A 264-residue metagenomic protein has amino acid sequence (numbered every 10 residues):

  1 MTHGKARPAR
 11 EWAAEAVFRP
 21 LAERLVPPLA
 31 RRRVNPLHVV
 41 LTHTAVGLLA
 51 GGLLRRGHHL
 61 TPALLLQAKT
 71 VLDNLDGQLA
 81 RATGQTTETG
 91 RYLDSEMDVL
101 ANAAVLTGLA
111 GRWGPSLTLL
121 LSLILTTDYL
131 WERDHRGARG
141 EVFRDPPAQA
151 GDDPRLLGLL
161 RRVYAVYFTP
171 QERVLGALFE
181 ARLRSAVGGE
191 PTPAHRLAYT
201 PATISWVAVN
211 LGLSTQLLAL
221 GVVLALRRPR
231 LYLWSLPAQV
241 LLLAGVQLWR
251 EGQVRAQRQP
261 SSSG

Functional and structural regions predicted by a protein language model:
M1-K5, P20-R33, R56, A80-E88 (+1 more regions): Short juxtamembrane and helix-loop transition motifs at transmembrane-helix boundaries in membrane proteins
M1-P20, D134-G264: C-terminal membrane-associated helical module and adjoining short loops/tails
L25, H43-G51, L100-G108, T215-V223: Hydrophobic, membrane-inserted alpha-helices
P36-T89, L106, L117-L120: Membrane-embedded alpha-helical segments that form the functional core of polytopic membrane enzymes, especially those
P36-V40, D94-D98, I204-L213: Select subsegments of transmembrane alpha-helices in polytopic membrane proteins, especially boundary-proximal
L53-T61, G111-P115, L224-W234: Transmembrane helix interruption/hinge and helix-loop junction motifs
N74, Q78, T126-E141: Membrane-spanning helices that line or support transport/gating and their immediate boundary helices in channels
A110-H135: Alpha-helical transmembrane segments
